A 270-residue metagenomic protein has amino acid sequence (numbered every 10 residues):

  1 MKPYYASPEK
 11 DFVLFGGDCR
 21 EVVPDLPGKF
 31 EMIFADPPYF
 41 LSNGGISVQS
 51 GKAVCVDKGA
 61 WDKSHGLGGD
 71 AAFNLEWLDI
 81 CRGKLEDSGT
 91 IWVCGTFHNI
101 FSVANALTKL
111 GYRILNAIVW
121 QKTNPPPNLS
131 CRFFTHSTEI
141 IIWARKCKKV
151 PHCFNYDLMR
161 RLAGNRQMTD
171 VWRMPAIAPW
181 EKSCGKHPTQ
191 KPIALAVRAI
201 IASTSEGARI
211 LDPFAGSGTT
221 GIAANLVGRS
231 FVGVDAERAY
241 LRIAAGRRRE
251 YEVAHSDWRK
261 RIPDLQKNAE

Functional and structural regions predicted by a protein language model:
M1-I243, E270: Core catalytic lobe of class I
K2-E9, A245-R259: Short, conserved SAM-binding/catalytic segment of Class I S-adenosyl-L-methionine-dependent methyltransferases
C55-W61, R249-E270: Conserved phosphoryl-transfer catalytic core
